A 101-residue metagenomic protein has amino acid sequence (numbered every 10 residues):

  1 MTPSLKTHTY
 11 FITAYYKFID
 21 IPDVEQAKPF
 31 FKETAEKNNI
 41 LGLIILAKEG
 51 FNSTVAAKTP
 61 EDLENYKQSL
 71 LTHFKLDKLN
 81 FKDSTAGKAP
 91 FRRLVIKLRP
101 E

Functional and structural regions predicted by a protein language model:
T2-P22: Short glycine-/aliphatic-rich beta-strand segments at the starts of folded cytosolic domains
P3-T7, I40-L46: Short, flexible, solvent-exposed loop/turn segments with mixed acidic/basic and small polar residues
K6-H8, E49-T54, K75-E101: Flexible, polar/low-complexity N-terminal or interdomain linker segments that lie immediately upstream of folded
D20-N39: Short amphipathic alpha-helix segments
V24, L41, Y66, D83-S84 (+1 more regions): Acidic, two-metal ion nucleic-acid-processing modules in DNA metabolism proteins
K28-F31, D62-H73: Short amphipathic alpha-helices in soluble, non-transmembrane regions that often serve as interface/regulatory elements
L46-F51, E61: Low-complexity, small/basic-enriched stretches that occur predominantly at protein N-termini or linker tails
A56-D62: Helix N-cap motif at beta-to-alpha junctions
